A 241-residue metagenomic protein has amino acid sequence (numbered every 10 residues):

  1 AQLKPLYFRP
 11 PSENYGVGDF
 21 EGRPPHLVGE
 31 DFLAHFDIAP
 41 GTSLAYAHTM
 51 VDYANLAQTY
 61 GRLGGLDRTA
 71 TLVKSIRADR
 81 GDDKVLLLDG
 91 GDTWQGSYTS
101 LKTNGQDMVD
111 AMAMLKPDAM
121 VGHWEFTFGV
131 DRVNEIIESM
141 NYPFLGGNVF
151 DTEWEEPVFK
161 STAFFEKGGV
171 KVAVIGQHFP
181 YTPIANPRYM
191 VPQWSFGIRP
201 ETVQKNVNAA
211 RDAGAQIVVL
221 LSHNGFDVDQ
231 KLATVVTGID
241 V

Functional and structural regions predicted by a protein language model:
A1-V241: Acidic, metal/ion-coordinating pockets
